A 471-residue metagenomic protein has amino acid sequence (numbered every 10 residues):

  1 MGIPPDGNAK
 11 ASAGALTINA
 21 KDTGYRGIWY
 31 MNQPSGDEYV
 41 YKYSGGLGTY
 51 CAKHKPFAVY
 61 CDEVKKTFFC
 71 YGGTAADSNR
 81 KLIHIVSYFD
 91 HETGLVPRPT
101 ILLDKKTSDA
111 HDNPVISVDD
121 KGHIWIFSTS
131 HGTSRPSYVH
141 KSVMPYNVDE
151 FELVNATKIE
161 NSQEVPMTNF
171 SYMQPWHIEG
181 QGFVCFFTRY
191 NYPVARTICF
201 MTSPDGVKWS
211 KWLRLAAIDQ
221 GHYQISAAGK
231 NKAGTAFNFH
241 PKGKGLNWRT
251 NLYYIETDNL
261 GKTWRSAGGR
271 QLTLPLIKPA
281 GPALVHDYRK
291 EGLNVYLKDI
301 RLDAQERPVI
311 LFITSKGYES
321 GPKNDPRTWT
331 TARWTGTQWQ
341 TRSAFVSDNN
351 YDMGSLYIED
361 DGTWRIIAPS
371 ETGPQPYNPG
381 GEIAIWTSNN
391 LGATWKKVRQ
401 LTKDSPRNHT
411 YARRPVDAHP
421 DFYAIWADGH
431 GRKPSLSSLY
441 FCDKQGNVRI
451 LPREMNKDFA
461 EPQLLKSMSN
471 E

Functional and structural regions predicted by a protein language model:
G7-E471: Extracellular, repeat-based ectodomains that mediate carbohydrate processing or recognition
